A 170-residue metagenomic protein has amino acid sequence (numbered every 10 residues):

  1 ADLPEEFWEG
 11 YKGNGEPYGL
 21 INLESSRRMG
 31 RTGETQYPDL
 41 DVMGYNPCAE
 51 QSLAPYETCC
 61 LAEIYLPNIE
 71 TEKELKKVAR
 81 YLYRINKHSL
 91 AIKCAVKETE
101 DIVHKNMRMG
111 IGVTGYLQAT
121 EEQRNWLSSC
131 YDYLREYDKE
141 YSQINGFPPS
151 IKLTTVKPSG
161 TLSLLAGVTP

Functional and structural regions predicted by a protein language model:
A1, S89-E100, G115-P158: Internal maturation/activation junctions in enzymes
A1-L3, F7: Mature extracytoplasmic enzyme cores
G10, I151-V168: Active-site and channel-lining beta-strand-loop segments that bind or position nucleotide-derived/phosphorylated
G10-E121: Function-dense linear segments that define catalytic or interfacial modules in macromolecule-processing proteins
W126, T169-P170: Catalytic phosphate/nucleotide-handling subdomain of diverse soluble enzymes
